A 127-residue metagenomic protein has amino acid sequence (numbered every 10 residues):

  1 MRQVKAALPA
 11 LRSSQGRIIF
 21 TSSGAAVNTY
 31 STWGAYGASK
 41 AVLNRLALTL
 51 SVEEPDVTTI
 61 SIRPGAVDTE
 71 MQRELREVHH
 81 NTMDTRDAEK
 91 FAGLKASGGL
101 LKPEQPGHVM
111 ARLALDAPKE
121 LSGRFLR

Functional and structural regions predicted by a protein language model:
M1, Y36: Catalytic tyrosine of NAD(P)H-dependent dehydrogenase/reductases that use a Tyr as the general acid/base
V4, S39: Active-site helix of classical SDR
A6-Q15: A short helix-coil junction within the Rossmann-fold of NAD(P)-dependent oxidoreductases
I19, T59-I62, Q72: Hydrophobic structural elements of the Rossmann-like NAD(P)H-binding subdomain that define the short-chain
S23: Residue(s) in the substrate-gating loop at a strand-loop-helix junction that position the organic substrate next
N28, T49-T58: Active-site-adjacent segment of SDR/Rossmann-fold oxidoreductases
N28-G34: Active-site loop immediately N-terminal to the catalytic Tyr-X3-Lys motif of short-chain dehydrogenase/reductase
S61-P64, T69, H80-R127: C-terminal helical subdomain
